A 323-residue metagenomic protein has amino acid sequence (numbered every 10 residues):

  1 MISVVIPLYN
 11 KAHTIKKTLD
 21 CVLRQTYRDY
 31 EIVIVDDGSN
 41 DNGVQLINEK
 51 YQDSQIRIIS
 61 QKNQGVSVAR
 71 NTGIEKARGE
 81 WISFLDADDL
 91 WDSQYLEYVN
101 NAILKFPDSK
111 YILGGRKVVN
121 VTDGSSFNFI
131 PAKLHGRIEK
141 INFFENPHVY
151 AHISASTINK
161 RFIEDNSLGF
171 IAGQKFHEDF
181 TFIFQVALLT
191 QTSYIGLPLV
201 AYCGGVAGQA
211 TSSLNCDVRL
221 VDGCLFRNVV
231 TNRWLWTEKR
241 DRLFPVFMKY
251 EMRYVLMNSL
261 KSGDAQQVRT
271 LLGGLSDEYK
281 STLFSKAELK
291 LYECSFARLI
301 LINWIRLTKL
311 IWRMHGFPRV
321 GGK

Functional and structural regions predicted by a protein language model:
M1-S3, C21, E31, T181: Cell-envelope/extracellular polymer assembly enzymes that use nucleotide-activated donors
K11-R24: Short, well-formed alpha-helical segments that are part of the catalytic scaffolds of diverse glycosyltransferases
C21, D36-L46, Q64, D86: A conserved acidic beta->alpha catalytic loop
Q61-A77: Glycine-rich, basic loop-to-helix element that forms the pyrophosphate-binding segment of sugar-nucleotide handling
I82: Short aromatic/hydrophobic "clamp" motif used to bind/position activated sugar donors
Q94-F127: Conserved donor NDP-sugar-binding/catalytic core segment of glycosyltransferases
G136-V218, G223: Conserved nucleotide-sugar donor-binding catalytic segment
T181, A201-K323: C-terminal subregions of glycosyltransferases and related glycan-biosynthesis enzymes
